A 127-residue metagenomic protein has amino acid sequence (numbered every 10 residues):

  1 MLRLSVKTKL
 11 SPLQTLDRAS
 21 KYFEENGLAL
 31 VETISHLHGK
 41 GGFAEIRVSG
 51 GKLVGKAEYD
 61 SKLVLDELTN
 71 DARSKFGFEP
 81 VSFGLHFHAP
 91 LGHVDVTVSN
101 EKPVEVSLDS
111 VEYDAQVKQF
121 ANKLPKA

Functional and structural regions predicted by a protein language model:
M1, K9, Q14, D71 (+2 more regions): Residue-level detector of functional hotspots within protein domains
M1-H38, F43-I46, G51-K62: Terminal, regulation- and interaction-focused segments at domain boundaries
A19, F23-G27, L68, A72 (+1 more regions): Hydrophobic, Leu/Ile/Phe/Ala-enriched alpha-helical segments that form helix-helix packing faces
S35-H36, G41-G50, V64-N70, K75-F78 (+2 more regions): Solvent-exposed beta-strand/loop surfaces of large extracellular or lumenal domains
G55-A57, D66, S74-A127: Beta-strand/loop substructures that line and gate deep hydrophobic ligand-binding cavities in soluble
